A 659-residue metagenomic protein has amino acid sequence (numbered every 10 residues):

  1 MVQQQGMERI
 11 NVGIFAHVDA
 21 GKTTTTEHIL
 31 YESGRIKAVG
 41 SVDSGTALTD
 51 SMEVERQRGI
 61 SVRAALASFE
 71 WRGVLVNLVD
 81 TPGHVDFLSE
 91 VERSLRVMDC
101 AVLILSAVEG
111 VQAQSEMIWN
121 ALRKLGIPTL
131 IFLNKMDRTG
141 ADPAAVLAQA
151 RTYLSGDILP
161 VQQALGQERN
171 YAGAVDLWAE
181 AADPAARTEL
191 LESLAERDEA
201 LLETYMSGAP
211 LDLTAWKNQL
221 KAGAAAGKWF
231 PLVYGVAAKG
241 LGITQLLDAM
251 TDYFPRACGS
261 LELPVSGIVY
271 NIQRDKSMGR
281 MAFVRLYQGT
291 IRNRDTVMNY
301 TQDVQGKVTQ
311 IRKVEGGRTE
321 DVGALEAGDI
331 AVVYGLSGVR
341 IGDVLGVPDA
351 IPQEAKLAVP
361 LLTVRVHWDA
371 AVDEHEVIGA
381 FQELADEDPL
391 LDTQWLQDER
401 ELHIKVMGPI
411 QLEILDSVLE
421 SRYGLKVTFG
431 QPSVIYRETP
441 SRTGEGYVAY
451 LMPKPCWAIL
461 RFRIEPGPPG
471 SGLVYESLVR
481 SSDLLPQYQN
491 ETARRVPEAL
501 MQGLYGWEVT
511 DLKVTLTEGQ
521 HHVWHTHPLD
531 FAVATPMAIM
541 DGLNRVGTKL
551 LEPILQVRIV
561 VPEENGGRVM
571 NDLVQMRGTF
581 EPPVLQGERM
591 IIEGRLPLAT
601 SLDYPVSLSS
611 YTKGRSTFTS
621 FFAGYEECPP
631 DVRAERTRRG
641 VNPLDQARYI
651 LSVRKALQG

Functional and structural regions predicted by a protein language model:
M1-G659: Structural and coupling elements of P-loop NTPases
